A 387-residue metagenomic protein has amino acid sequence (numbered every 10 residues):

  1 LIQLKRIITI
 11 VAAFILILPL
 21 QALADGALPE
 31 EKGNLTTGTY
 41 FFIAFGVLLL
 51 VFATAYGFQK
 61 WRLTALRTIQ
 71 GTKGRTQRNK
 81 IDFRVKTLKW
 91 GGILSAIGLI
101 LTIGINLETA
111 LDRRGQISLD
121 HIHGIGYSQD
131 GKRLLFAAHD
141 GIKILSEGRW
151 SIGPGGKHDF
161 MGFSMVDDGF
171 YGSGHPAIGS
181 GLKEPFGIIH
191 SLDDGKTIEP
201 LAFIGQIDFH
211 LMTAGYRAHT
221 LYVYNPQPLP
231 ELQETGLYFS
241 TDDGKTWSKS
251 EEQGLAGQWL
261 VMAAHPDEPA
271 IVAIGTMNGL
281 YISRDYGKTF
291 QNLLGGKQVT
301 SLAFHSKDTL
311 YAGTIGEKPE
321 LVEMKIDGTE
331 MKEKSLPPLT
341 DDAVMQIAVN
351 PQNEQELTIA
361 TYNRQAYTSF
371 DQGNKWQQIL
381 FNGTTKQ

Functional and structural regions predicted by a protein language model:
L1-A24: N-terminal secretory/membrane targeting signals
D82-E108: Internal/C-terminal transmembrane anchor helices
D112-K143, K157-F163: Beta-strand-rich domains and repeat architectures in extracellular enzymes and scaffolds, especially beta-propellers
S118, I178-P185, Q227-T235, G275 (+1 more regions): Short, solvent-exposed loop/turn segments at conserved positions within beta-propeller repeat blades
H121, H158-D159, D208-H210, Q258-L260 (+2 more regions): Beta-rich catalytic cores
Y127-D130, M165-D167, A214-A218, P266-E268 (+2 more regions): Residue-level detector of Asp-centered blade-edge/turn motifs that repeat once per structural unit in beta-propeller
H139-G153, P185-A202, Y238-S250, Y281-L294 (+2 more regions): Asp-box/BNR beta-propeller loop motif
